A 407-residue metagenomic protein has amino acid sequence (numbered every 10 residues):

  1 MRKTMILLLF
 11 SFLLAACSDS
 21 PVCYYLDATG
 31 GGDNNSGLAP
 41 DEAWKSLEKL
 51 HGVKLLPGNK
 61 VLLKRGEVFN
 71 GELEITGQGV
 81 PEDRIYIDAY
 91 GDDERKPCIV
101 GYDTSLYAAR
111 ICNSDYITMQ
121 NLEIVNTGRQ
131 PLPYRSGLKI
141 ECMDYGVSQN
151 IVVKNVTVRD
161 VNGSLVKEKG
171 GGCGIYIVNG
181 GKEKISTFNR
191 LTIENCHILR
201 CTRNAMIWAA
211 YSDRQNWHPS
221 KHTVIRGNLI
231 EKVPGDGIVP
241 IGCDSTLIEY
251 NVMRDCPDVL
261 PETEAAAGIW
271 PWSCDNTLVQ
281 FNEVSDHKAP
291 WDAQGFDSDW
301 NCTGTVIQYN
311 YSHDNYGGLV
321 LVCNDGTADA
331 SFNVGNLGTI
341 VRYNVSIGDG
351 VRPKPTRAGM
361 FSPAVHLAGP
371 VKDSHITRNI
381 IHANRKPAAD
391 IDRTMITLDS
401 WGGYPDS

Functional and structural regions predicted by a protein language model:
T4-L13: Sec-dependent N-terminal signal peptides
F12-V22: Bacterial Sec-dependent signal peptides at the C-terminal "C-region" and cleavage site
L26-K64, V68, E74: Acidic Gly/Asp/Thr-rich repetitive segments characteristic of extracellular carbohydrate-active and adhesion proteins
A28, L62-K64, F69, Q78-P133 (+1 more regions): Right-handed parallel beta-helix/beta-spiral solenoid domain characteristic of secreted/periplasmic
N34, D41, E82, I175 (+2 more regions): Acidic, glycine- and Ser/Thr-rich low-complexity intrinsically disordered tracts in extracellular/secreted proteins
L62, E74, Y86-D88, C98-V100 (+18 more regions): Extracellular beta-strand solenoid repeats
R84, D115-N126, V147-N162, I185-R203 (+9 more regions): Right-handed parallel beta-helix
Y102-R110, P131-D144, V166-F188, R200-S220 (+6 more regions): Extracellular beta-strand/beta-solenoid scaffold signature
